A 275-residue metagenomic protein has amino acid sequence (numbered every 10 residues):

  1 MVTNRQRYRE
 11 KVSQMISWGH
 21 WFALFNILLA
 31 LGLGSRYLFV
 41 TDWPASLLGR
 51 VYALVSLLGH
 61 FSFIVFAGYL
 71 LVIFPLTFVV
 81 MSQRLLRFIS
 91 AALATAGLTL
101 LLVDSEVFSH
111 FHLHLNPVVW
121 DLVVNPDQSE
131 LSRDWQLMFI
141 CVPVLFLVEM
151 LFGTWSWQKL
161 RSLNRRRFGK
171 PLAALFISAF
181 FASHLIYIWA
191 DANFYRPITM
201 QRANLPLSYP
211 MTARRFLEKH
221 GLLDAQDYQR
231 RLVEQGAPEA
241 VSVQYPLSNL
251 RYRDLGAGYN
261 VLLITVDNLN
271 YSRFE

Functional and structural regions predicted by a protein language model:
V2-A213: Transmembrane and membrane-interface helices of multi-pass, inner-membrane envelope-modifying transferases
R214-E275: Soluble catalytic regions of membrane-associated enzymes that act on cell-envelope and secretory-pathway components
